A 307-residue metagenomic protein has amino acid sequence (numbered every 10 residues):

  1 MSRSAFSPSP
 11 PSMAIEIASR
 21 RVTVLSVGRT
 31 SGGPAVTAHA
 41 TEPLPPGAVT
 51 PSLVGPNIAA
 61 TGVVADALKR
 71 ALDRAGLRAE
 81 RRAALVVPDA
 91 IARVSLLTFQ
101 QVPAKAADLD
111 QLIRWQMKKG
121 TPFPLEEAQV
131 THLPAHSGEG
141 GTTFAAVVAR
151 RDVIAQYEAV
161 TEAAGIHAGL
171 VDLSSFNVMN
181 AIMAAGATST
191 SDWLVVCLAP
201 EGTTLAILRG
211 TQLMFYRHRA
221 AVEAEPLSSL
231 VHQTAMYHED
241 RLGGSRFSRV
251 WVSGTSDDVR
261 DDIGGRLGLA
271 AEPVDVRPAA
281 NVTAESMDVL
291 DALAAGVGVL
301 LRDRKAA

Functional and structural regions predicted by a protein language model:
M1-A307: Hydrophobic/aromatic-enriched cytosolic interaction surfaces used to assemble or bind macromolecules
